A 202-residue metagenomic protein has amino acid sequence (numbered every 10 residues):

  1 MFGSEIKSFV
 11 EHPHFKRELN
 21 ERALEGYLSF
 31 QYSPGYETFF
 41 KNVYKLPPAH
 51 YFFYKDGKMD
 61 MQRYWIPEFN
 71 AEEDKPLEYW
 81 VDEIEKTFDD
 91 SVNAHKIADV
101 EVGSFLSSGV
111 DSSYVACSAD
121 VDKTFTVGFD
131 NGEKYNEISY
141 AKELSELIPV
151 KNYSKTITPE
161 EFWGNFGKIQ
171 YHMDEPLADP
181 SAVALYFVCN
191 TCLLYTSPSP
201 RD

Functional and structural regions predicted by a protein language model:
M1-D174, L185, C189: Cysteine-centered catalytic environments shared across enzyme families
D179: Substrate-binding/specificity loop regions of serine endopeptidase catalytic domains, predominantly subtilases
C192: Hydrophobic pocket-lining residues that define ligand/cofactor binding sites across diverse proteins
Y195-D202: Conserved small/polar residues in nucleotide/adenosyl-binding loops
